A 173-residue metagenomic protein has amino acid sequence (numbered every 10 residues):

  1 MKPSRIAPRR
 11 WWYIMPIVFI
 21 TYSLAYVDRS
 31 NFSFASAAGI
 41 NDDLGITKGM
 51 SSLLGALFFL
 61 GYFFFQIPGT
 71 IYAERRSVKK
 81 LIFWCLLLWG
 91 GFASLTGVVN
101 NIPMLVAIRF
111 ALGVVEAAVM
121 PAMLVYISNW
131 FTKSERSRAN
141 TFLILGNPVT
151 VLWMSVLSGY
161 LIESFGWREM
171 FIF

Functional and structural regions predicted by a protein language model:
M1-F32, D42: Cytosolic juxtamembrane N-terminal segment immediately preceding the first transmembrane helix of multi-pass
Y22, G55, F59, L86 (+1 more regions): Small-residue-rich transmembrane alpha-helices and their cytosolic helix-loop interfaces in multi-pass secondary
S30, F59-I67, A117, V151-L152: Residue-level signature of mid-helix packing/kink "hotspots" within the transmembrane helices of 12-pass Major
S33-F65: Extracellular/periplasmic helix-loop-helix junction of adjacent transmembrane segments in MFS-like secondary
G45, S77, V98-M104, V115 (+2 more regions): Helix-breaking motifs and short loop linkers at transmembrane-helix boundaries and internal kinks in secondary membrane
F64-P103: Conserved MFS/SLC helix-loop-helix module at the cytosolic interface between two early adjacent transmembrane helices
I108-N147: Cytoplasmic helix-loop-helix junction between adjacent transmembrane helices in 12-TM secondary transporters
L143-F173: Helix-loop-helix hairpin linking two adjacent transmembrane segments in secondary transporters
